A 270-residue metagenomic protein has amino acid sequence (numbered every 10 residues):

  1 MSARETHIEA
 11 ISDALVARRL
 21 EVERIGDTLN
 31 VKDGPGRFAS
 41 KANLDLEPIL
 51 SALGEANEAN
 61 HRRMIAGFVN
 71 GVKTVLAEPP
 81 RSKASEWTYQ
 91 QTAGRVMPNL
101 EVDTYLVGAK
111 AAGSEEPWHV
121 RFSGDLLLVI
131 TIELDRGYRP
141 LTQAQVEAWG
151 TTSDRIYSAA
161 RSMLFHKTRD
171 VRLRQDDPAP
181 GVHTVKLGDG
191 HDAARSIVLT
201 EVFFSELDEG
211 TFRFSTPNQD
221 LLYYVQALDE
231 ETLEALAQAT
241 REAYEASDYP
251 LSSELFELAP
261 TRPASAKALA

Functional and structural regions predicted by a protein language model:
M1-E9: Negatively charged, low-complexity tracts enriched in Asp/Glu with abundant Ser/Thr
E9-R18, L199-L207: Short, solvent-exposed secondary-structure boundary motifs
A10-A14, R18, D27-G188: Charged, alpha-helical interface segments at or near domain boundaries
I11, L15, D208, S215-A270: C-terminal structured domains
V171-D176, R213-F214, S252-E254: Flexible, glycine/charged-enriched surface loops at secondary-structure junctions
D177-E234: Intrinsically disordered, low-complexity segments enriched in Gly and acidic/Ser/Thr residues that form flexible
